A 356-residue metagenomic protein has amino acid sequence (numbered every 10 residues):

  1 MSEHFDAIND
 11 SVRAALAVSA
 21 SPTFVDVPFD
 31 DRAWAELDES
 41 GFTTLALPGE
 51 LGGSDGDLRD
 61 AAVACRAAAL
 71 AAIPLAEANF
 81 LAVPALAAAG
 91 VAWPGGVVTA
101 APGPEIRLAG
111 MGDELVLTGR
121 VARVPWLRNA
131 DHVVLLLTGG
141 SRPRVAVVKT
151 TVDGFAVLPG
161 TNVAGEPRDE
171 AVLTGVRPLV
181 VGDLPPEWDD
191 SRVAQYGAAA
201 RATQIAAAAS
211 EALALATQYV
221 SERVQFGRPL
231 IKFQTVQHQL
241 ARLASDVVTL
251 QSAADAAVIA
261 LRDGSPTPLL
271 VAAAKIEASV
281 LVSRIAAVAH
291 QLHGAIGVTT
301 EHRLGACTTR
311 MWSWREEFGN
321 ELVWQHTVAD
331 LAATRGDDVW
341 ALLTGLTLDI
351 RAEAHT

Functional and structural regions predicted by a protein language model:
M1-A68, Q195, A199-T356: Alpha-helical interface subdomain recognition
A14, V18, E36, A85-A92 (+1 more regions): Amphipathic alpha-helical regulatory segments at dimerization interfaces that relay allosteric signals between sensory
D30, S40, N79, G96 (+2 more regions): Short, basic and Ser/Thr-rich N-terminal targeting/leader segments
A64, A82, G119: Hydrophobic/aromatic pocket-lining and membrane-interface residues
L70-A89: N-terminal glycine-rich flavin-associated loop
I73, V91-S210, A341-T356: FAD-binding core of flavoproteins
F80-A85, V148-T150, R168, D183-L184 (+4 more regions): Low-complexity, flexible helical/coil segments
